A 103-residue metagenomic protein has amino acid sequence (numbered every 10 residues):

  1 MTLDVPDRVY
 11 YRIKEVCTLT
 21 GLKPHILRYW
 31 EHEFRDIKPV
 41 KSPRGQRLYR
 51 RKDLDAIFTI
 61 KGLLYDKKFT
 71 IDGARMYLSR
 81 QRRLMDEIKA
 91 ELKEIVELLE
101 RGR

Functional and structural regions predicted by a protein language model:
M1-I71: Basic helix-turn-helix/winged-helix DNA-binding cores and closely related short helical interaction motifs
M1-V5, K67-R103: Basic Lys/Arg-rich amphipathic helical interaction modules
